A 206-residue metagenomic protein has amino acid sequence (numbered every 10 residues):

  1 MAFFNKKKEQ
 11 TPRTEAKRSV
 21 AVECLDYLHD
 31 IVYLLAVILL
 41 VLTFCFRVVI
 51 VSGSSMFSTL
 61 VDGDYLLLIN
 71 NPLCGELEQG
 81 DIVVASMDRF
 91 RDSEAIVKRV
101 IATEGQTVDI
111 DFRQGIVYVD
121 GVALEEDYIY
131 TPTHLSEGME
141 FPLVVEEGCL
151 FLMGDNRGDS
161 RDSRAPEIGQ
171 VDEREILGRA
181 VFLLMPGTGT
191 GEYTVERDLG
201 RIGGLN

Functional and structural regions predicted by a protein language model:
M1-A95, V171-N206: Protein maturation boundaries and topogenic segments
D64, E78-I82, Q106, C149 (+1 more regions): Structural motif
N71, D88, R113, D155-N156: Short, surface-exposed secondary-structure boundary micro-motifs
C74, V108, D159-S160: Short beta-strands and strand-coil junctions in structured, solvent-facing domains, enriched
K98-D109: RNA pseudouridine synthases
Y118-G121: Short strand-turn-strand beta-turns centered on an Asx-Gly dipeptide
L124-E125: Short hydrophobic beta-strand segments in globular cytosolic domains
E137-G178, L183-P186: Soluble extracytoplasmic domains of inner/organellar membrane proteins
